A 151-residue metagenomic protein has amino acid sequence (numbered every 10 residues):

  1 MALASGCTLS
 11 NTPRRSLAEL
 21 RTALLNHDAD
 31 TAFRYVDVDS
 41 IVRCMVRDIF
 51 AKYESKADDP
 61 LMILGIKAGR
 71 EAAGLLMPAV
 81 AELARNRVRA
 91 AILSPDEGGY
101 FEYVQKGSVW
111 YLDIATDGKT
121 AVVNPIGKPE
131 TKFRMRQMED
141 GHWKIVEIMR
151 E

Functional and structural regions predicted by a protein language model:
L3-G6: C-terminal motif of bacterial Sec signal peptides marking the signal peptidase cleavage site
T8-S10: Bacterial signal peptide processing site
T12-H27: Short, aromatic-enriched amphipathic alpha-helices that serve as compact interaction elements
A23, Y35, K52, L83 (+1 more regions): Residues that form generic nucleotide/phosphate-binding pockets
A29-D39: Short, well-ordered alpha-helical segments enriched in acidic and aromatic residues
D39-A57: Short, charge-rich amphipathic alpha-helical segments embedded in non-transmembrane helical bundles/solenoids
K56-M77: Long, compositionally biased
G74-E151: Exposed beta-sheet edge and beta->alpha loop/turn motif
